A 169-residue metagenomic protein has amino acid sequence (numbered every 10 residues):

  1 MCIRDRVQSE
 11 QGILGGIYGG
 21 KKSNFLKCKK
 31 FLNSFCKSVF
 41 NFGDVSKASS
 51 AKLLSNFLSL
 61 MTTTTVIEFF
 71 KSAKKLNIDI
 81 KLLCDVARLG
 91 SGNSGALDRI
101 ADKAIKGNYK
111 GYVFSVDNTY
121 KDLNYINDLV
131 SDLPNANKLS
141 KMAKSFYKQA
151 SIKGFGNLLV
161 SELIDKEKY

Functional and structural regions predicted by a protein language model:
R4-N56: Rossmann-fold dinucleotide-binding core
S46-E162, K166-Y169: Helical "substrate-binding/catalytic lid" subdomain of Rossmann-like NAD(P)-dependent dehydrogenases/reductases
